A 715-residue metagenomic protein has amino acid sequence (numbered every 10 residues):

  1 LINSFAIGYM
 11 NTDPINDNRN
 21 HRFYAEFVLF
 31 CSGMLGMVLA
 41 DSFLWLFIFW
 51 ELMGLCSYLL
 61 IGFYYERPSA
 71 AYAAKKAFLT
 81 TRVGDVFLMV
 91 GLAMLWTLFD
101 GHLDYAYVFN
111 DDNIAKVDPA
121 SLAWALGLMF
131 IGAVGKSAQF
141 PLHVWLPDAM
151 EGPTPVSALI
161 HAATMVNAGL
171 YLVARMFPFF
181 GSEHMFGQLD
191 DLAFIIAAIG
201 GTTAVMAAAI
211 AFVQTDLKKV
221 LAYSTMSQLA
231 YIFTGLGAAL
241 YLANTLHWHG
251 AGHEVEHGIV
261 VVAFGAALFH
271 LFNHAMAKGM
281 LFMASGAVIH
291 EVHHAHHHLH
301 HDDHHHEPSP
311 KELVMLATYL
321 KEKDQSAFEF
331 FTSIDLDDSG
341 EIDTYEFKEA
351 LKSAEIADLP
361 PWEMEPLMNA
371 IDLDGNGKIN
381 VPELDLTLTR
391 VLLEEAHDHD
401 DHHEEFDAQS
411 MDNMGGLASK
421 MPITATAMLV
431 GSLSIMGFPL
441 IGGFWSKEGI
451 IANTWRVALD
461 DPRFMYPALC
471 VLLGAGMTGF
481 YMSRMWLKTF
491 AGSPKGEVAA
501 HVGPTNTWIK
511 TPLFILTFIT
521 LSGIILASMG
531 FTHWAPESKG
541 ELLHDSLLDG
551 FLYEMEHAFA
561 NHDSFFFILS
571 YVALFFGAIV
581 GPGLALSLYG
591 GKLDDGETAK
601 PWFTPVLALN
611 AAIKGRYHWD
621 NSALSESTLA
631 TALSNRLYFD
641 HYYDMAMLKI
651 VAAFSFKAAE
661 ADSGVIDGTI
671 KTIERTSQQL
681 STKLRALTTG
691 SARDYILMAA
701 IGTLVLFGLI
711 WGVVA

Functional and structural regions predicted by a protein language model:
L1, G8, N18-V28, Y64 (+16 more regions): Short helix-boundary/re-entrant hairpin motifs in multi-pass inner-membrane proteins
L1, W45-M53, T81-G84, A123-G132 (+4 more regions): Alpha-helical transmembrane segments
L1-Y65, G84-V86, I114-V117, A149-M150 (+4 more regions): Internal transmembrane alpha-helices of multipass membrane proteins
W45, L52, A70, V86-L142 (+9 more regions): Juxtamembrane/interfacial segments at transmembrane-helix boundaries in multi-pass membrane proteins
K278, F282, M465-V502, V572-F603: Predominantly late transmembrane helices and immediately cytosolic-facing juxtamembrane segments
L313-M315, E341-D358, N380-L393: Amphipathic regulatory helices of Ca2+-sensor modules
K323-S339, P361-P382: Primarily EF-hand calcium-binding motifs
K352, G530-V572, G590-A715: Aromatic-capped, Gly/Pro-kinked transmembrane alpha-helices
